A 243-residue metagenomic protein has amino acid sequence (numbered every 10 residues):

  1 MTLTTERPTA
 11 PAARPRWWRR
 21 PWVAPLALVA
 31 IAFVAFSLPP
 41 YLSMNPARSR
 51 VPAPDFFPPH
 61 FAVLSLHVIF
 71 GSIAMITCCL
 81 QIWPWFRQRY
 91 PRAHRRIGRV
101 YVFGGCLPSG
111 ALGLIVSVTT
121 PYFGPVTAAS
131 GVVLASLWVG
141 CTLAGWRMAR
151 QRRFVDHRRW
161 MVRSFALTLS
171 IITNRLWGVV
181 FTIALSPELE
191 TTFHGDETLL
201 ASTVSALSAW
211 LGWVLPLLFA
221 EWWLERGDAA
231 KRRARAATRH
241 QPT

Functional and structural regions predicted by a protein language model:
T2-T243: Alpha-helical membrane insertion/targeting regions
